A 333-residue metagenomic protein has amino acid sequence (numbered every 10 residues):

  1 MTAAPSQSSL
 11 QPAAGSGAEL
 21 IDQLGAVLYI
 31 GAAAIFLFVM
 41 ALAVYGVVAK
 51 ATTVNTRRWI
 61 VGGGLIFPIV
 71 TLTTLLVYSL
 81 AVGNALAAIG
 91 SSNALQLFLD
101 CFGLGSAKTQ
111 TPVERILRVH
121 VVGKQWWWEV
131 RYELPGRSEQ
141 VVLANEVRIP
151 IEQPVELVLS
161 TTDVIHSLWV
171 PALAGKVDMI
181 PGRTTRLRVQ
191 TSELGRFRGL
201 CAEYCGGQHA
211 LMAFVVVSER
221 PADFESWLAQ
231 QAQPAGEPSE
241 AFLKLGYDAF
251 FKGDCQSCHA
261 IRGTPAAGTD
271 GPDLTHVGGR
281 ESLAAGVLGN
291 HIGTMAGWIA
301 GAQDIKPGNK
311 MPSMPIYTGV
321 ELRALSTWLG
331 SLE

Functional and structural regions predicted by a protein language model:
T2-V27, V48-T269, A284-P307, P312-T327: Non-transmembrane, membrane-proximal soluble domains of secreted or membrane proteins
Y29-A33: Alpha-helical transmembrane segments of polytopic membrane proteins
A34-V39, V70-T74: Residue-level signal for the membrane-embedded core of alpha-helical transmembrane segments, especially mid-helix
F36-K50: Alpha-helical transmembrane segments
W328-L332: Aromatic- and Gly/Pro-enriched helix-to-coil junctions and flexible linker segments
